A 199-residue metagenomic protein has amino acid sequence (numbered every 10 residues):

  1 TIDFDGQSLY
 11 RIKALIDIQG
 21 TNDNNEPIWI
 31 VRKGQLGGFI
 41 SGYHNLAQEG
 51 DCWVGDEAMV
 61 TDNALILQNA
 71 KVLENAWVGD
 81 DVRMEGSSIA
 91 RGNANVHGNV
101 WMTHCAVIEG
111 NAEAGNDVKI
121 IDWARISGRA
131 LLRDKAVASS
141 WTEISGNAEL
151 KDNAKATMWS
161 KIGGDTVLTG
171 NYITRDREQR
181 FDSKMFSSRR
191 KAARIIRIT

Functional and structural regions predicted by a protein language model:
T1-D51, E57, N75, D81 (+13 more regions): Terminal amphipathic alpha-helical/low-complexity segments used for targeting or macromolecular assembly
V54-K71, N75: Mixed-charge, Lys/Arg-enriched low-complexity segments
I121-W123, R133, S139-W141, S145 (+1 more regions): A membrane-pore/channel beta-structure motif
